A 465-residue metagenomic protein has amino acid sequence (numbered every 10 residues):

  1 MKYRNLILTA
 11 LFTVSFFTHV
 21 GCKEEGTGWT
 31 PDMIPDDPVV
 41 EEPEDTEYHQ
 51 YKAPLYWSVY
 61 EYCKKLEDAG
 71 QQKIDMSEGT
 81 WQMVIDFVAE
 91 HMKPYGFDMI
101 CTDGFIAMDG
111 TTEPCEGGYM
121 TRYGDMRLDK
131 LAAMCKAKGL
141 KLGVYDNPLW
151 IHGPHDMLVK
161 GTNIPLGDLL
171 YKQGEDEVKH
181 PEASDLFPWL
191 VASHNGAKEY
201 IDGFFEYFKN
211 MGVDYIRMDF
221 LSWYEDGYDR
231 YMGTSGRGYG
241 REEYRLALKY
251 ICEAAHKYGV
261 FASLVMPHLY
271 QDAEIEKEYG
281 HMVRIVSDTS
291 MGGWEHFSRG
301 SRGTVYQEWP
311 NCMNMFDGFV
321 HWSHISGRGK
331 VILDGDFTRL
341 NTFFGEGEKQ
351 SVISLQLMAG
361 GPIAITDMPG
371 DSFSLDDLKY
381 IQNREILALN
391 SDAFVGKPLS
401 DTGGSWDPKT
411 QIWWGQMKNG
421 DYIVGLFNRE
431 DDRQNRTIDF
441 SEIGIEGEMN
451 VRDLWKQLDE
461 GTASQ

Functional and structural regions predicted by a protein language model:
M1-N5: Positively charged n-region of N-terminal signal peptides that target proteins for export
T18-G21: C-terminal motif of bacterial Sec signal peptides marking the signal peptidase cleavage site
G26-G143, P148-H152, P362-M368, S372-P408 (+2 more regions): Conserved structural scaffold segments of CAZyme catalytic domains across common CAZy folds
K52-S58, L248-E460, Q465: Active-site-proximal substrate-binding groove within the catalytic cores of carbohydrate-active enzymes
Y60-Y62, F105, N147-I151, L221-W223 (+2 more regions): Active-site beta-loop-alpha junctions enriched in small/polar residues
G96-I106, Y200-Y231: Active-site groove signature of glycoside hydrolases
E113-Y123, W150-E182, Y231, S235-G236 (+1 more regions): Aromatic- and acidic-residue-enriched segments that line the glycan-binding/catalytic groove of carbohydrate-active
V144, P148-M211, S222: Active-site-adjacent "subsite" loops/lids of carbohydrate-active enzymes
